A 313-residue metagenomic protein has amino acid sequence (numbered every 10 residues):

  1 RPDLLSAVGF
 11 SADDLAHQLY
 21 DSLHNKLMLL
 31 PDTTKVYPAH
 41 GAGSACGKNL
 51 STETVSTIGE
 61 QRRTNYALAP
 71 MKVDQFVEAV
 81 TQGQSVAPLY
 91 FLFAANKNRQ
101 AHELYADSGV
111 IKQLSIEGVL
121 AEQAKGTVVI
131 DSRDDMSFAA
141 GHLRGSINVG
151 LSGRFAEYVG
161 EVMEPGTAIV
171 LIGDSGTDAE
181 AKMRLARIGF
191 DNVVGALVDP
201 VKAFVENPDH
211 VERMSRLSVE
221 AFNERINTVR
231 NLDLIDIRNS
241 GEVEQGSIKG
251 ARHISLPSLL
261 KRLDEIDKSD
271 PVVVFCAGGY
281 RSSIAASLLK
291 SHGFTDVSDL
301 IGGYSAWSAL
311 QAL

Functional and structural regions predicted by a protein language model:
R1-L4, G41-A42, D134, S152 (+2 more regions): Active-site metal-binding loops of divalent metal-dependent hydrolases
R1-V86: Metallo-beta-lactamase
L5-D13, R144-N148, V211, K249: Short glycine-enriched, charge-decorated loop/helix-capping segments at active-site entrances that position
Y37, I130, I147, V170 (+3 more regions): Hydrophobic/aromatic beta-strand patches that form the interior of the parallel beta-sheet core in alpha/beta enzyme
Q61-H142, G150-S152, E161-E164, D174-G246: Flexible, polar/low-complexity N-terminal or interdomain linker segments that lie immediately upstream of folded
Q123-V129, M136-G150, N231, G241 (+3 more regions): Phosphate-binding active sites in nucleotide-utilizing proteins
V149-V201, D264-A309: Catalytic cysteine-centered active loop of the rhodanese-like fold, especially the PTP/DSP P-loop
Y158, A221-F222, S258-R262: Short acidic active-site motifs
